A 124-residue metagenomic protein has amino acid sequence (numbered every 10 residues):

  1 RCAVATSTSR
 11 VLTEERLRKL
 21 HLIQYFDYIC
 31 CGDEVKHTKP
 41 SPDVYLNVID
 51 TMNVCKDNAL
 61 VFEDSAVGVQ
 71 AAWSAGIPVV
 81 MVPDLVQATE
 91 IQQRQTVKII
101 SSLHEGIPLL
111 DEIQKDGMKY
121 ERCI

Functional and structural regions predicted by a protein language model:
T6-T8: Conserved phosphate-coupling serine/threonine residues in phosphotransfer and NTP-handling enzymes
R10, E14-I124: Asp-based, Mg2+/Mn2+-dependent phosphohydrolase catalytic module
